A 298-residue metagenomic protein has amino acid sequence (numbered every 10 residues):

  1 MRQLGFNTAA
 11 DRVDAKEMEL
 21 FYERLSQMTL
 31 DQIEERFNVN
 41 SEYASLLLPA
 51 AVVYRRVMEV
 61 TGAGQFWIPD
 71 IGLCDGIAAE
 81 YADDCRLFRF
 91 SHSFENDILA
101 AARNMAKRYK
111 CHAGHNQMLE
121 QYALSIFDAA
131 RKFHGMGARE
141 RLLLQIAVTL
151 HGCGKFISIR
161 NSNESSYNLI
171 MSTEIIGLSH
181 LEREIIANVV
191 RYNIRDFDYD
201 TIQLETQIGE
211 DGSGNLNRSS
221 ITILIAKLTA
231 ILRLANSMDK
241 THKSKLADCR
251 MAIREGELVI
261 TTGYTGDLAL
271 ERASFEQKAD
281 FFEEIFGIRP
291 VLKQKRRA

Functional and structural regions predicted by a protein language model:
M1-R233, D239-H242, I253-G256, I260 (+1 more regions): Helical "lid/coupling" subdomains associated with nucleotide-phosphate turnover
C111-Q117, E283-A298: A short, charged
Y192, Q207, K245, L292-R297: C-terminal amphipathic alpha-helical interaction region
L232, M238-L292: Low-complexity, glycine/alanine/valine/leucine- and proline-rich hydrophobic stretches
